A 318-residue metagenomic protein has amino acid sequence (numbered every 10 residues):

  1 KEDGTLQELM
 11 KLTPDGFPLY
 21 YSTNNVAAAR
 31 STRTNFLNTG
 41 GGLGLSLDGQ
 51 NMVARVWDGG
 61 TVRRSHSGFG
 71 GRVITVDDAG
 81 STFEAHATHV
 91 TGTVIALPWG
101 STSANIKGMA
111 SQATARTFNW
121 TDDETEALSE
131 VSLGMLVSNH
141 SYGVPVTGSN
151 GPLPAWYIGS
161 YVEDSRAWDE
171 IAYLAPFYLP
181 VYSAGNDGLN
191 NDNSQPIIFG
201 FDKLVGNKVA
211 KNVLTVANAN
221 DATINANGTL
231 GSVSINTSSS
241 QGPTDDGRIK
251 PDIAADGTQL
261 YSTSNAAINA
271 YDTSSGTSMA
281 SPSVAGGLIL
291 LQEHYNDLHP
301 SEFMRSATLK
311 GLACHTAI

Functional and structural regions predicted by a protein language model:
K1-S31, T39: N-terminal zymogen propeptides
L9, F118, S262-T263: Short capping micro-motif at the N-terminus of alpha-helices
S22-S138, P145-N150, W156, Y173-L179 (+6 more regions): Subtilisin-like serine protease catalytic core
G60, N186-G188, T316-I318: Short, internal active-site loops enriched in acidic
T91-G92, D169, A285, I289: Short, hydrophobic alpha-helix immediately C-terminal to the catalytic nucleophile
N139-S141, T263: Short beta-strands and strand-loop turn motifs
V146-T237, L260-A280: Substrate-binding/specificity loop regions of serine endopeptidase catalytic domains, predominantly subtilases
A255-I318: Hydrolase catalytic cores
